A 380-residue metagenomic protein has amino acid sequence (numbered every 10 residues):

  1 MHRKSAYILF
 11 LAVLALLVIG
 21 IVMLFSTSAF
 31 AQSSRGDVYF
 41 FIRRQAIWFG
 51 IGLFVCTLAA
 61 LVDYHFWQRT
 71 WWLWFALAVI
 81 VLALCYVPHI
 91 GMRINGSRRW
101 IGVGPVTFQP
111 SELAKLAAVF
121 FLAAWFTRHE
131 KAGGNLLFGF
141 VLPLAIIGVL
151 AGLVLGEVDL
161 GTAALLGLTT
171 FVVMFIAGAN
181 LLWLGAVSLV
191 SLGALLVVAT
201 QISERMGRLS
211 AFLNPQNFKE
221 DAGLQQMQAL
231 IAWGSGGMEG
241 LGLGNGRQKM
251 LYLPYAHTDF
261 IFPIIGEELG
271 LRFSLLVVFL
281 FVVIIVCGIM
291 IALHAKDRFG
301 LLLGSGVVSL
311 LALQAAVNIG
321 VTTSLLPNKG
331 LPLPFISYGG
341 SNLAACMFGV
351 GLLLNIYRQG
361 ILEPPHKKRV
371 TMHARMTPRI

Functional and structural regions predicted by a protein language model:
M1-L11, A15-L16, V22-E157, I319-P334 (+3 more regions): Membrane-helix boundary/helix-loop-helix interface segments in multi-pass membrane proteins
I21-L24, V119, A123, I202 (+7 more regions): Alpha-helical transmembrane segments of polytopic integral membrane proteins, especially the permease/helical cores
I47-V55, E268-G288: Hydrophobic alpha-helical transmembrane segments
F54, W72-V79, L137-L155, L160-T200: Hydrophobic alpha-helical segments of polytopic membrane proteins
M92-W100, G104-T107, W183-V277, A295-L303: Hydrophobic, glycine- and aromatic-enriched re-entrant/interface helices and adjoining loop segments
F120, G139-P143, L166, V187 (+3 more regions): Alpha-helical transmembrane segments of multi-pass membrane proteins, especially transporters and channels
F126, A164-W183, R247-F273, G330-A344: Interfacial segments of multi-pass membrane proteins
A292-G330, I336: Loop-to-helix entry and N-terminal half of a specific, functionally important transmembrane alpha helix in multi-pass
